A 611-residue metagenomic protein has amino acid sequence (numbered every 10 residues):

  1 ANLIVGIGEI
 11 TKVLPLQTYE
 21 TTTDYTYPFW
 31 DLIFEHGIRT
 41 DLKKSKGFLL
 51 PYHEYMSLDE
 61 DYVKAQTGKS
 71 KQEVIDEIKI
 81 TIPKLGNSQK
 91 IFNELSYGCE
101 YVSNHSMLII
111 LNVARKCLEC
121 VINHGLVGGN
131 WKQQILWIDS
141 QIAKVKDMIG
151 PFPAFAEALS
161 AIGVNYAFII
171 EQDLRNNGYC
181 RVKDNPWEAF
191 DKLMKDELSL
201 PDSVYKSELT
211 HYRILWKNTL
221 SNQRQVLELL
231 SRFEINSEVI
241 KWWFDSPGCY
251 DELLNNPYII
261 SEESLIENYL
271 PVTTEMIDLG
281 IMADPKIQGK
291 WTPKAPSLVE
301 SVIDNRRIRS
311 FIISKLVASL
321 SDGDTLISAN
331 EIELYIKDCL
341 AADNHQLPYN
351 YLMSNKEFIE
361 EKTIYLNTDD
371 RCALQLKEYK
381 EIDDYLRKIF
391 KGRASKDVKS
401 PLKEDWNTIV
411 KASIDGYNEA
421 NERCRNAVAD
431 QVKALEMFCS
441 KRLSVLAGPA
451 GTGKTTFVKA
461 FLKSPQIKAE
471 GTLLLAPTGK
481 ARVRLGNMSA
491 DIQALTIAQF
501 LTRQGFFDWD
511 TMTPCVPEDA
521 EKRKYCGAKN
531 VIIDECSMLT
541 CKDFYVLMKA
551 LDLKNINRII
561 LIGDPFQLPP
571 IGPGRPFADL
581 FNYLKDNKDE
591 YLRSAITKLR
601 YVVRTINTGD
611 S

Functional and structural regions predicted by a protein language model:
A1-W243: N-terminal, non-catalytic alpha-helical interaction modules of very large eukaryotic scaffold proteins
I135, Q141-S611: Conserved ATP-binding/catalytic motifs of P-loop helicase motor domains
